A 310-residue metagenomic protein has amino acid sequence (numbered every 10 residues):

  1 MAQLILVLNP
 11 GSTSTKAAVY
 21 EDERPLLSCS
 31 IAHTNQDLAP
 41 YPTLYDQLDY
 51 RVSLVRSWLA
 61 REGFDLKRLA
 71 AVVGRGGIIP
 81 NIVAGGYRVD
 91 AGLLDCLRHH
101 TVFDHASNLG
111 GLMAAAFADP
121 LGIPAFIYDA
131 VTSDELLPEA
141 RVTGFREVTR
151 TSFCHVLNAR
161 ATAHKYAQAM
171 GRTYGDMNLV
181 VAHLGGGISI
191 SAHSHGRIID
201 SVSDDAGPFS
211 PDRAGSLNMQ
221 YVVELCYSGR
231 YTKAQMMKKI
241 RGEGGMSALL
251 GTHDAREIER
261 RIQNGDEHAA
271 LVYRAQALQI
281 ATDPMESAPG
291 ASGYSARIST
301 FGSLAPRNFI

Functional and structural regions predicted by a protein language model:
Q3-L8, L69-V73, L179-H183: Short glycine-aspartate micro-motif
I5-D46, D204, P208: Short glycine-rich, Thr/Ser-proximal phosphate-binding strand/loop in the N-terminal lobe of ATP-dependent enzymes
L27-K67, A91-L93, L97-V102: N-terminal phosphate-binding loop and adjacent alpha-helix
S57-A70, A169-T173, P284-A296: Phosphate/pyrophosphate-binding loops at sites that engage ATP/ADP/AMP, CoA/4′-phosphopantetheine, polyphosphate
L59-A106, P124, T132-T143: Short beta-strand-loop/turn "lid" adjacent to the catalytic site in phosphate-handling enzymes
L109-A116, I127, D134, V142 (+3 more regions): Glycine-rich phosphate-binding loop plus the immediately following alpha-helix
K238-S292: Adenine-nucleotide phosphate-binding core of ATP-dependent small-molecule kinases
Y294-I310: Glycine-rich phosphate-binding loops at beta-strand->alpha-helix junctions
